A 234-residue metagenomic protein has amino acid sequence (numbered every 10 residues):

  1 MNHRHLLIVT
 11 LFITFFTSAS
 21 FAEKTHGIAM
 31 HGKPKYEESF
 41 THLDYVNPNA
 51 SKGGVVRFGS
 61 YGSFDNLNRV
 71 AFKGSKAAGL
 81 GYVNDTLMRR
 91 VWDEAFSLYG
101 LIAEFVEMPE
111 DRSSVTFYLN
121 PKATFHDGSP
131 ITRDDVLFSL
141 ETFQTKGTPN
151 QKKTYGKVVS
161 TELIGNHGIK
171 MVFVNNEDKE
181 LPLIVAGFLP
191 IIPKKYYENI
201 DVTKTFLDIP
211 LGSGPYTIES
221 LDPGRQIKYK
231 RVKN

Functional and structural regions predicted by a protein language model:
M1-L7: Bacterial N-terminal signal peptides that target proteins for export
R4, Y118, K153-E198, P215-D222: Surface-exposed binding/hinge segments that line and control ligand-binding clefts or catalytic entry sites
I8-F16: Bacterial N-terminal signal peptides
F21-A29, T41-H42, G100, S114 (+6 more regions): Small-molecule-sensing regulatory modules
E23-D111, Y118, E141, I209-S213: N-terminal lobe/hinge region of extracytoplasmic solute-binding protein
K33-Y36, Y45, Y61-F64, W92-D93 (+9 more regions): Solvent-exposed coil/turn segments that connect beta secondary-structure elements in extracytoplasmic/periplasmic
S63, V83-E94, E141, A186-N234: Gly/Pro-rich hinge or "lid" segments in bacterial periplasmic/extracellular proteins
